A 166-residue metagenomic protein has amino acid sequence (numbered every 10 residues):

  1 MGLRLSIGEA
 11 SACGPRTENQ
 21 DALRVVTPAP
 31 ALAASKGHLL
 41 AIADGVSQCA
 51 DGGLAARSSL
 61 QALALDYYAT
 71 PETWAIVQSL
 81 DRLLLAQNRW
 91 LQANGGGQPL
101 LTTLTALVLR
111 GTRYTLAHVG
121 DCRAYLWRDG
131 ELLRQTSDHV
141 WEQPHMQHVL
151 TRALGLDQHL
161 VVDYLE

Functional and structural regions predicted by a protein language model:
M1-E166: PP2C/PPM-type serine/threonine phosphatase catalytic domain
